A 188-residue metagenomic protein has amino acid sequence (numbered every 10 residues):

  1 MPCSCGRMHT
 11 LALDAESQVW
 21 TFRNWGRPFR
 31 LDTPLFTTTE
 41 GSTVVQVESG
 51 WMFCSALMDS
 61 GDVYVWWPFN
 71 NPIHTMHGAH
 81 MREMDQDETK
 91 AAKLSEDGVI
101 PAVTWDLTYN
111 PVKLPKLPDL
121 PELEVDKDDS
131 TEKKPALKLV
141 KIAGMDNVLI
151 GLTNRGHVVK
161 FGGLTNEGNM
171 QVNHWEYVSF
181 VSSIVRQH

Functional and structural regions predicted by a protein language model:
S4, E40, V47-E48, P135 (+1 more regions): Conserved loop/turn at the beginning of each blade in beta-propeller domains
R7-H9, N24-R27, W51-F53, P68-N71 (+2 more regions): Consensus positions within tandem repeat domains that build extended binding/scaffold surfaces
R7-M8, E16-S17, V45, W51-M52 (+4 more regions): Short coil/turn segments that connect the beta-strands within blades of beta-propeller domains
H9-A12, T21, F53-A56, V65 (+4 more regions): Conserved core positions of repeat-based scaffolds
E16-T21, S60-W66, T75, R155-G162: Structural motif
F29-T37, P121, K127-T131: A short beta-strand motif characteristic of beta-propeller blades
L35-E40, E132-K133, V178, S182: Surface loop/turn motifs at the tips and blade-to-blade linkers of beta-strand repeat domains
A79-T104, T108: Fungal intrinsically disordered, low-complexity polar regions
